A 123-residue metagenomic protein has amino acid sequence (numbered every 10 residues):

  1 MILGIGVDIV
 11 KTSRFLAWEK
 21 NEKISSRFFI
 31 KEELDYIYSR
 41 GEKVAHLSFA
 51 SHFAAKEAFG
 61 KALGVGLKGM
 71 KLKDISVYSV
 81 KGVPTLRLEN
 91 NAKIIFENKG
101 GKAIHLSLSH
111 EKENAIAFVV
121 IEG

Functional and structural regions predicted by a protein language model:
M1-G123: Core catalytic alpha/beta fold that binds nucleotide/phospho-ligands
